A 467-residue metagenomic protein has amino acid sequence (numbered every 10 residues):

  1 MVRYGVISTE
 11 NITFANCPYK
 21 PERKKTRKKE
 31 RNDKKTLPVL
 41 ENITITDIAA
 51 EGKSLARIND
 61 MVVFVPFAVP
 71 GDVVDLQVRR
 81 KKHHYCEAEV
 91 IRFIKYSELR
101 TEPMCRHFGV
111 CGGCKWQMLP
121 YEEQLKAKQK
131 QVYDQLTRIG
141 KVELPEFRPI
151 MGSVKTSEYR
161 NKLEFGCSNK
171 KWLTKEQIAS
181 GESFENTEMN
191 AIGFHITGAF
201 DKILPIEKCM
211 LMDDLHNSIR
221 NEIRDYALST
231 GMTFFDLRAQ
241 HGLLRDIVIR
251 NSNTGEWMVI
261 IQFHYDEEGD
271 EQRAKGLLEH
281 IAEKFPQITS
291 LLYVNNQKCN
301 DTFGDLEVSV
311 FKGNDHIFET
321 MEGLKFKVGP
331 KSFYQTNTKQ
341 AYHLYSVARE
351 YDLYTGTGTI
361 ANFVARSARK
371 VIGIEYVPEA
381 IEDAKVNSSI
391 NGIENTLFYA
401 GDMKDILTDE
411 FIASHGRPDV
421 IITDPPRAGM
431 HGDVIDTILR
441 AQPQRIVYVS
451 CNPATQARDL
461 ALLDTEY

Functional and structural regions predicted by a protein language model:
V2-N42, A50, E268-Y467: Rossmann-like S-adenosyl-L-methionine
F14-P103, H107, L397, D405: Terminal RNA-binding accessory module
S54-N59, G193-I196, I260-Q262, A384: Short, acidic/hydrophobic/Gly-rich beta-strand patch recurrent on exposed beta strands that often constitutes part
A56, G71, C114, I247 (+2 more regions): Residue-level signal for inorganic ion chemistry
G71, M212, N337: Short, conserved phosphate/pyrophosphate- and ester-handling motifs at nucleotide-, phospho-/glycolipid
I91-E102, G109-T233: Extended interfacial segments that mediate partner engagement and assembly in macromolecular machines
D201-R245, N251, Y265-L292: Internal alpha/beta scaffold segment
I249, G255-H264, K325-G329: Short, aliphatic-rich beta-strand segments
